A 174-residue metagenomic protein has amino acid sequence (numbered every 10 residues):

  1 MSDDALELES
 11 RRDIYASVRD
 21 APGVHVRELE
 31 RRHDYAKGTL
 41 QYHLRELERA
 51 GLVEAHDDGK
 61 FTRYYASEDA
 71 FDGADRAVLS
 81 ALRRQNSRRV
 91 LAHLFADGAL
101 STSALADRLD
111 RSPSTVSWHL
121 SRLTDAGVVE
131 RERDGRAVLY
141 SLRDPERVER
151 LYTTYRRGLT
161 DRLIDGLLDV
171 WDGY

Functional and structural regions predicted by a protein language model:
M1-E7, D13-S17, E46, H93 (+1 more regions): Long, low-complexity, charge-rich intrinsically disordered regions
M1-R11, H25, H56-Q85, S101 (+1 more regions): Short, cationic-aromatic polyanion-contact patches
A16, V26-R27, A92, S103: Residues within the helices of the helix-turn-helix
R31, R49, D107, D125: Alpha-helical residues within the helix-turn-helix
H43-L44, H119: Residues in the recognition helix of alpha-helical DNA-binding motifs
G73-S114, R147-Y174: Amphipathic alpha-helical dimerization/coiled-coil segments that flank or bridge DNA-binding/regulatory modules
